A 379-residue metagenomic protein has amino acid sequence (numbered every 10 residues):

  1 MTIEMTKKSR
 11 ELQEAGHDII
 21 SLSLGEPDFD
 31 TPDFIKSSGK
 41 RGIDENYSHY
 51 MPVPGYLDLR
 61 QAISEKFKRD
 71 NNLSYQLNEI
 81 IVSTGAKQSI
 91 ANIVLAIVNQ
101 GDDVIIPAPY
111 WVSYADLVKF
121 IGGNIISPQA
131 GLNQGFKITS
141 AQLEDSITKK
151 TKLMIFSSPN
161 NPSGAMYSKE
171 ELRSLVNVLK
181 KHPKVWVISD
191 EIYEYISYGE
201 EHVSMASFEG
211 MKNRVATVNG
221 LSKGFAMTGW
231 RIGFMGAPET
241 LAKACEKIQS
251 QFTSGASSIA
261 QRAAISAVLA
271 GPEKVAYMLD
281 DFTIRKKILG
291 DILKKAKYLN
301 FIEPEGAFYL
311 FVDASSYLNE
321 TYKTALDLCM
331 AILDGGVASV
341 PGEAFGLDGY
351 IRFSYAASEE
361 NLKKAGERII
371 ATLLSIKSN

Functional and structural regions predicted by a protein language model:
M1-T2, Y56-L59, A86-K87, F136: Conserved donor sugar-nucleotide recognition element shared by glycan-biosynthetic enzymes
T2-K7, E11-L12: Short, structured beta/alpha segment
R10, S64, K68, V94-L95: Generic structural signal for well-ordered alpha-helical scaffold segments
L12-D18, E26-G42, S74-N379: PLP-dependent class I/II
I20-E26, R41-L59: A glycine-/small-polar-enriched, mobile loop at the entrance of the PLP active site in fold-type I
Y50-S83: Conserved N-terminal alpha-helix of the aminotransferase class I/II PLP-enzyme fold
